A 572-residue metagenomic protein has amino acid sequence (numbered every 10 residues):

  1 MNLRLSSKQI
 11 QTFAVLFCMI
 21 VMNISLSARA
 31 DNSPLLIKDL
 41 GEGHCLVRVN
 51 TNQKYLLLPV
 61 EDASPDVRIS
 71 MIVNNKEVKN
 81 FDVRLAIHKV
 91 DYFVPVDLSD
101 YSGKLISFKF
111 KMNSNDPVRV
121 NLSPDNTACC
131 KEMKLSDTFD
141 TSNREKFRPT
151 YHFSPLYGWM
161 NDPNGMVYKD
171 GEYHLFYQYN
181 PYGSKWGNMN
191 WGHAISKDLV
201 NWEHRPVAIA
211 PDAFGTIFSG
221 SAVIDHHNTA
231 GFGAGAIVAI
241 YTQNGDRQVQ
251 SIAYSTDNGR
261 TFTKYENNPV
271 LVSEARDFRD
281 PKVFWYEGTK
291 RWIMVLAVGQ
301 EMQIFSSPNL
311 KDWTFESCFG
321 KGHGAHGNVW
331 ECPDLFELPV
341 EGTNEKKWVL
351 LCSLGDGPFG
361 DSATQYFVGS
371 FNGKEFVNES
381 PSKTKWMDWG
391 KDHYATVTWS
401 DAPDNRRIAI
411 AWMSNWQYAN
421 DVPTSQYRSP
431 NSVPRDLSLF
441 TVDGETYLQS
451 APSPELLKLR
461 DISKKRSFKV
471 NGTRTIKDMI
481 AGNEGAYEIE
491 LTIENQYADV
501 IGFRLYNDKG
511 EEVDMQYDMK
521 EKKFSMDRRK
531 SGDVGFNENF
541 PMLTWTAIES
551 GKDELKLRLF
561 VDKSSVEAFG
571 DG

Functional and structural regions predicted by a protein language model:
N2-A14: Bacterial N-terminal signal peptides that target proteins for export
A14-N23: Bacterial N-terminal signal peptides
N32-V78, L98-R119, G342-T343, S370-G572: Beta-rich accessory regions
L35-G41, E77-V96, N126-N164, G183-W186 (+7 more regions): Surface loop/turn signatures of beta-propeller and other carbohydrate-active proteins
L58, F108-F110, D162-Y182, H204-A208 (+9 more regions): Hydrophobic core segments of beta-strands in well-ordered, beta-rich domains
V67-R68, R119, W186-N190, R247-A253 (+2 more regions): Structural motif
L105-D116, P211, G215, H227 (+6 more regions): Accessory beta-strand-rich segments of carbohydrate-active enzymes
W191-S196, S251-N258, S306-N309, A363-G373 (+2 more regions): Beta-propeller blade signature
